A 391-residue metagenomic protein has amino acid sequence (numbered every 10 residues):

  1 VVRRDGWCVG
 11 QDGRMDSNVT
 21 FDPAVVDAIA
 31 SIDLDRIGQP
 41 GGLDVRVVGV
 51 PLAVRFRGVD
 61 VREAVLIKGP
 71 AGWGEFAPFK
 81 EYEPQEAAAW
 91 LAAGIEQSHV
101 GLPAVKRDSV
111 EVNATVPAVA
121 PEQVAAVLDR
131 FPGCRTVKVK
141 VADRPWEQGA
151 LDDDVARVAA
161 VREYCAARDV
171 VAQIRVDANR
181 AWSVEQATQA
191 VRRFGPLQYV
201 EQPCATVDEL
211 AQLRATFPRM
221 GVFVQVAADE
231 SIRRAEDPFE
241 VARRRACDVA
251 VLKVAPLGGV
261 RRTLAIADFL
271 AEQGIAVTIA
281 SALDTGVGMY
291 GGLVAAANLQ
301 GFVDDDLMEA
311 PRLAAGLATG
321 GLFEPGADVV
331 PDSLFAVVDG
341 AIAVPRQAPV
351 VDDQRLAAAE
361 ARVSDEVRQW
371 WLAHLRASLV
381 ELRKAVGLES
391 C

Functional and structural regions predicted by a protein language model:
D16-R46, V50-R62, W73-P78, V100 (+1 more regions): Flexible C-terminal active-site loop/helix
V50-R57, S109-Q123, V141, A178-S183: Active-site mouth loops of central-metabolism enzymes
A53-V110: Conserved N-terminal beta1-alpha1 strand-loop-helix module at the mouth
E75, R135-K138, E201, V251: Conserved beta-strand positions in the central sheet of alpha/beta enzyme cores
E75-E81, K138-V155: Glycine-rich, proline-tolerant flexible connector loops at the mouths of alpha/beta enzymes
L128-A142: Catalytic domains of carbohydrate-active enzymes, especially glycoside hydrolases
R144-G291, E324-D328: Catalytic core of soluble alpha/beta enzymes
